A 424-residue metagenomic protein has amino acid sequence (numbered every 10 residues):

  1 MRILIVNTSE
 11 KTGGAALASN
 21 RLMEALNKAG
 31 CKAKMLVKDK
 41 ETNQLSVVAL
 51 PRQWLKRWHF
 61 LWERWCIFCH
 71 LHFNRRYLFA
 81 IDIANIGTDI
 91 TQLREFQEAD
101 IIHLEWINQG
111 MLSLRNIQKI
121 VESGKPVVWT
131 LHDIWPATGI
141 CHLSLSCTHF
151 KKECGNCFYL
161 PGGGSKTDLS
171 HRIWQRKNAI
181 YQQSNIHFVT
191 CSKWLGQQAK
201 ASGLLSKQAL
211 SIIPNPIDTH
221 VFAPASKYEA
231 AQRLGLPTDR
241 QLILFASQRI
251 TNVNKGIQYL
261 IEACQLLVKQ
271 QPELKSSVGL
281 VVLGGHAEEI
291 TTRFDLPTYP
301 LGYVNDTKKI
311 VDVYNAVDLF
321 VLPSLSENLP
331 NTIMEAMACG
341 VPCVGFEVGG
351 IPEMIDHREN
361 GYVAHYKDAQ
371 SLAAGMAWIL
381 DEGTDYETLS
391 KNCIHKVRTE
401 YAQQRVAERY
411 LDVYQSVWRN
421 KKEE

Functional and structural regions predicted by a protein language model:
T138-L143, G164-A209, I217-V221, K227: A short, active-site helix/loop in glycosyltransferases that binds the activated sugar's phosphate group
P237-K255, I261-C264: Conserved donor-binding/catalytic core segment of Leloir-type glycosyltransferases
Q271-V278, G284-V311: Nucleotide-activated donor-binding/catalytic signature segment of Leloir-type glycosyltransferases, i.e., the conserved
D312-V317: Short alpha-helical donor nucleotide-sugar binding micro-motif in glycosyltransferases
L325: Aromatic "clamp/platform" in nucleotide-sugar-dependent glycosyltransferases that forms part of the donor/acceptor
P342-G345: Short hydrophobic beta-strand element within catalytic cores of glycosyltransferases and related nucleotide-activated
H357-R358, Y362-A369, W378-T384: Conserved acidic donor-binding segment of nucleotide-sugar-dependent glycosyltransferases
S371, W378, D385-E400, V406-D412: A short, well-ordered alpha-helix in the C-terminal region of glycosyltransferases
